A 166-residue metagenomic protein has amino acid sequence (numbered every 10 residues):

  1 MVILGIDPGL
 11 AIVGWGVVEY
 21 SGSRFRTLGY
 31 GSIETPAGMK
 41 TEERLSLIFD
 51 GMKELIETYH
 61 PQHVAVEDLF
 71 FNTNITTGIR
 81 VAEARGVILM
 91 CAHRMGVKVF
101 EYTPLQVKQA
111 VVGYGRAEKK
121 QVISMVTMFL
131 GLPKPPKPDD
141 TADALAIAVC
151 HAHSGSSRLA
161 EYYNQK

Functional and structural regions predicted by a protein language model:
M1-K166: Phosphate- and other anionic-substrate recognition elements at nucleic-acid/protein interfaces
